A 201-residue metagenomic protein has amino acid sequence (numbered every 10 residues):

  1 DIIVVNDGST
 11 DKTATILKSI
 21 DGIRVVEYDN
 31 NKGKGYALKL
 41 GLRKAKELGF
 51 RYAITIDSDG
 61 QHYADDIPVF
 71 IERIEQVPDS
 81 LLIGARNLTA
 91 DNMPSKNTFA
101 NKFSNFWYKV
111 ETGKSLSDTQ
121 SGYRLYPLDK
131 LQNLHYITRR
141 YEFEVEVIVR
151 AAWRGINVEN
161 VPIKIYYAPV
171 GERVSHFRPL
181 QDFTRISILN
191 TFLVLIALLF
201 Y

Functional and structural regions predicted by a protein language model:
D1-V5: Hydrophobic targeting segments
N6-T15, G60: A conserved acidic beta->alpha catalytic loop
G8, N87, K164: Short beta-to-alpha linker loops that shape the active-site pocket of alpha/beta-hydrolase fold enzymes
I20-D21: Short, structured coil segments at secondary-structure junctions
R24, D29-E47, Y52-I54, A64-Y141 (+1 more regions): Acceptor/aglycone-binding surface of glycosyltransferases and processive sugar-polymer synthases
K114-S115, Y136-R139, I148-Y166: Catalytic donor-sugar/metal-binding loop of nucleotide-sugar-dependent glycosyltransferases
Q181-L195, L199: Membrane-interacting alpha-helical segments
